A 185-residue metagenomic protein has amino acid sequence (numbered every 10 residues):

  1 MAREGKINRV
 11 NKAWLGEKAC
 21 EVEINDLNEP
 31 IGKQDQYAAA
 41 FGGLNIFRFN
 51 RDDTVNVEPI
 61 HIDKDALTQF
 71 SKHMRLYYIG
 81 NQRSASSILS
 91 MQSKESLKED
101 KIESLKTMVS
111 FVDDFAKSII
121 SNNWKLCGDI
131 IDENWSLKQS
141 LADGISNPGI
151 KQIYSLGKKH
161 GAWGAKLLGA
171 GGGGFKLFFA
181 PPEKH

Functional and structural regions predicted by a protein language model:
R3-P30, Q34-L167, L177-H185: C-terminal nucleotide
G171-G173: Glycine-rich nucleotide-binding loop
